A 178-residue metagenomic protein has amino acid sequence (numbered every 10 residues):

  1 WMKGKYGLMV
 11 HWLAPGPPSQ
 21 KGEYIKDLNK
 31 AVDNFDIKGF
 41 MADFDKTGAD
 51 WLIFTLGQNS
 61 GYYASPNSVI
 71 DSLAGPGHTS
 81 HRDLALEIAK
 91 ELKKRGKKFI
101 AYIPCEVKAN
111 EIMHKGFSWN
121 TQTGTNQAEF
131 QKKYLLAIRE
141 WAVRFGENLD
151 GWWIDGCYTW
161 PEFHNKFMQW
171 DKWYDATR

Functional and structural regions predicted by a protein language model:
W1-R178: Mature catalytic domains of secreted/periplasmic carbohydrate-active enzymes
